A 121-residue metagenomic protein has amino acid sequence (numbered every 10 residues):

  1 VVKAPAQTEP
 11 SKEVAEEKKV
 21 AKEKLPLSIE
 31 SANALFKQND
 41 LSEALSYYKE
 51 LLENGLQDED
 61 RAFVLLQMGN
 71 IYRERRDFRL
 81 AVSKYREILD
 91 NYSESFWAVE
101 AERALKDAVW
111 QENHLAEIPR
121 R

Functional and structural regions predicted by a protein language model:
K22, L52-D60, L89-R103: Short solvent-exposed coil/turn linkers within tandem alpha-helical repeat scaffolds
